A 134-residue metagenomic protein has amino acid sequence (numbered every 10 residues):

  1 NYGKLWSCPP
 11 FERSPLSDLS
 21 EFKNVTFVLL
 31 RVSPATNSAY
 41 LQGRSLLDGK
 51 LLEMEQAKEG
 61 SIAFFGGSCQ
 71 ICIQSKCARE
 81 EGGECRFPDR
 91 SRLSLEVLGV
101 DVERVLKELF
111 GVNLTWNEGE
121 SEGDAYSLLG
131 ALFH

Functional and structural regions predicted by a protein language model:
N1-H134: Catalytic cores of enzyme domains
